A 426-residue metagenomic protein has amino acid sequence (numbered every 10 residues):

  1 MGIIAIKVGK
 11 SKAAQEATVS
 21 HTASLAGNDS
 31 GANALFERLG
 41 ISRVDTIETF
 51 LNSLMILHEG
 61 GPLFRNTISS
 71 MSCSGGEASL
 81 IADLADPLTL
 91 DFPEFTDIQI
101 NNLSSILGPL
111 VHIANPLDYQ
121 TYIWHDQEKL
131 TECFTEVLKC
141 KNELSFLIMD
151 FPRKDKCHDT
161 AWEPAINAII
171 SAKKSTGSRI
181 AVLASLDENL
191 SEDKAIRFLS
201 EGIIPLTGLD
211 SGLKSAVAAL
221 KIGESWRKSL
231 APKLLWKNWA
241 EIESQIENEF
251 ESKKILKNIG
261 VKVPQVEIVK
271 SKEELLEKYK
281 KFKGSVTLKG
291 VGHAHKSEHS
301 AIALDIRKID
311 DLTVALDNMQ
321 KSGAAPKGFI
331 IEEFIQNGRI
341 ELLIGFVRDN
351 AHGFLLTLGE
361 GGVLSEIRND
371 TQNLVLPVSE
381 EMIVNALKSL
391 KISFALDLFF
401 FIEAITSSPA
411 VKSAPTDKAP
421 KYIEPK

Functional and structural regions predicted by a protein language model:
I4, D118, L144-I148, A181 (+2 more regions): Structural motif
A5-P93, I166-V261: Peripheral docking tails and interdomain loops at the edges of cofactor- or intermediate-handling domains
K7-K12, S72-E77, I98-Q99, I123 (+7 more regions): Glycine-rich beta-alpha junction loops
A14-A17, F64-L144, I148-R153, C157: Short glycine-cluster motifs
E48, M55-N66, S74, D97 (+7 more regions): Active-site nucleotide/adenylate-binding loops and adjacent lid/helix of ATP-dependent enzymes
F50, S70, S145-L147, G212 (+4 more regions): Buried hydrophobic positions in well-ordered alpha/beta secondary-structure cores of metabolic enzymes
E341-R368, Q372: Gly/Pro-rich active-site capping loops and adjacent beta-alpha segments that organize cofactor/substrate pockets
S407-S408, S413, Y422: Low-acidity, Ser/Thr- and Arg-rich intrinsically disordered low-complexity segments
